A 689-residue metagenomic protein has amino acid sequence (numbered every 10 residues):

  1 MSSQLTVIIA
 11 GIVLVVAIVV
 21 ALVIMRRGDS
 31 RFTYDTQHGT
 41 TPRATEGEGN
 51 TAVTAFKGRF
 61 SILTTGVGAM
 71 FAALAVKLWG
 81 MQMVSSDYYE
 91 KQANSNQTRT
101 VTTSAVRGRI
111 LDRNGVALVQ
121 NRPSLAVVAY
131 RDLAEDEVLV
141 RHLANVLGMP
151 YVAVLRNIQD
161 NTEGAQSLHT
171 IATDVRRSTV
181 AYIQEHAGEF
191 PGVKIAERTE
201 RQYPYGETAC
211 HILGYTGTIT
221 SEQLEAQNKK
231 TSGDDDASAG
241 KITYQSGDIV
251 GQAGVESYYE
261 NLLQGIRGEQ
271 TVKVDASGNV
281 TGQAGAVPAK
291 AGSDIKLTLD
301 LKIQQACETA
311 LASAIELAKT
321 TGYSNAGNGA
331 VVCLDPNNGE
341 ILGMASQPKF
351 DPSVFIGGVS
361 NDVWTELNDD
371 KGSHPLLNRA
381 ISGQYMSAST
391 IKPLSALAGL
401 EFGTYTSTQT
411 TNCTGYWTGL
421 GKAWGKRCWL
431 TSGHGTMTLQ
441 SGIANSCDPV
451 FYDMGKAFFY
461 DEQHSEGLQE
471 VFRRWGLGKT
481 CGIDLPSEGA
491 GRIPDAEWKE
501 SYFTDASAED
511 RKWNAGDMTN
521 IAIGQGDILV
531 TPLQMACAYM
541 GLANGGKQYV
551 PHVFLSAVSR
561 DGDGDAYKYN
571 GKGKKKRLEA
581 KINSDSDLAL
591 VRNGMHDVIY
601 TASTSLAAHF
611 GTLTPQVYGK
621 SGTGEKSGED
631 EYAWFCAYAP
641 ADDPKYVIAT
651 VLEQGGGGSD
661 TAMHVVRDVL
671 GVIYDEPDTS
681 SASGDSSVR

Functional and structural regions predicted by a protein language model:
M1-V359, G467-R474, G656-R689: Periplasmic/cell-envelope proteins involved in peptidoglycan metabolism and beta-lactam response
K273-A286, L299, G329, P336-T390 (+2 more regions): Beta-lactam-recognizing serine transpeptidase/beta-lactamase-like catalytic domain environment
